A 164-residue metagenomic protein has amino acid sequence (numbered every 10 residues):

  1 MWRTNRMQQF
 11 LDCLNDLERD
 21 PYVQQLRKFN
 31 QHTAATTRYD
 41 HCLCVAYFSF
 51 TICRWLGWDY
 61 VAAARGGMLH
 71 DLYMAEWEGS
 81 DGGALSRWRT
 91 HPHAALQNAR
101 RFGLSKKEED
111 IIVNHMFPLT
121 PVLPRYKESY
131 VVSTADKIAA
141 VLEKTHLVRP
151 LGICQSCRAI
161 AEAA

Functional and structural regions predicted by a protein language model:
M1-A164: Metal-dependent phosphohydrolase cores
